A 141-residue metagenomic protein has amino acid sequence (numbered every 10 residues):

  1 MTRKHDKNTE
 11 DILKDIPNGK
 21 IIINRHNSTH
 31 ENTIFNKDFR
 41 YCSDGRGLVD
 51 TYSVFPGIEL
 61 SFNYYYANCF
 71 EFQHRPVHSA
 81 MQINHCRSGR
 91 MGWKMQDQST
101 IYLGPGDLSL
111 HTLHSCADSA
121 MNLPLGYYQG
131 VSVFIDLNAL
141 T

Functional and structural regions predicted by a protein language model:
M1-V49, S53-I58, C69-E71: General N-terminal leader/first-domain-start detector
D38-T141: N-terminal regulatory/effector-sensing and dimerization cores that precede helix-turn-helix DNA-binding domains
